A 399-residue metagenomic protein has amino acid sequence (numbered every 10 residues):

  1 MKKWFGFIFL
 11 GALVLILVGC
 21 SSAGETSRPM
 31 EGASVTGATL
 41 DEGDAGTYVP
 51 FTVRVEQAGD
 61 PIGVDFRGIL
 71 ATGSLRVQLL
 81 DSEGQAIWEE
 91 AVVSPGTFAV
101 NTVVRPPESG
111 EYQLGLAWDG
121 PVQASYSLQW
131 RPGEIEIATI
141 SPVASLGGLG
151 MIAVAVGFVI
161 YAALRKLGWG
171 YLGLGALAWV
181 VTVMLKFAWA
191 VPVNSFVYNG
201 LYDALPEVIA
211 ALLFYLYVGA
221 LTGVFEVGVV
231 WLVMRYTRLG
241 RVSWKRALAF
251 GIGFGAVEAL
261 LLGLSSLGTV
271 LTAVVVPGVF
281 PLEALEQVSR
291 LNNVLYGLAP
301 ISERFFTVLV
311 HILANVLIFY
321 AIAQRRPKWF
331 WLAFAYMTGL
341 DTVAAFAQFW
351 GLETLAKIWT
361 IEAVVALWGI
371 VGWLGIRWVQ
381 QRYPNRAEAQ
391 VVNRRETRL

Functional and structural regions predicted by a protein language model:
M1-I8: Bacterial N-terminal signal peptides that target proteins for export
C20-S22, P121-Q123, G133-L399: Hydrophobic alpha-helical segments at protein termini of multi-pass membrane proteins
S21-E56: Transition segment at domain starts
F51-V53, A99-R105: Exposed aromatic-hydrophobic patches
D60-D65, V104-L128: Noncatalytic modules at the cell exterior or secretory-pathway interfaces, chiefly beta-strand-rich lectin/adhesion
I69-S74, G120-V122: Short proline/glycine-enriched turn/loop motifs at strand-loop junctions of beta-rich domains
T72-E89: Short, surface-exposed beta-strand/strand-loop-strand elements in extracellular ectodomains
